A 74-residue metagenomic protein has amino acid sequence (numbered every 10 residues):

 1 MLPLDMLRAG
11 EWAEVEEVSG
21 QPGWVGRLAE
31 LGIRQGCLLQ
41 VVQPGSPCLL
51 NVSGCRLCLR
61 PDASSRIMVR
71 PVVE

Functional and structural regions predicted by a protein language model:
M1, G23-R27: Short alpha-helix capping/helix-loop boundary micro-motifs
M1-L7: Extreme N-terminal tail/first-helix region
L4, W12, V42-E74: C-terminal structural segments of small proteins and small subunits
E17-Q21, S53: A structural micro-motif recognizing beta-strand termini and the immediately following turn/loop segments
L28-G32, R60: Short beta-strand-centered segments at strand-helix junctions
L39: Basic nucleic-acid-binding interfaces
